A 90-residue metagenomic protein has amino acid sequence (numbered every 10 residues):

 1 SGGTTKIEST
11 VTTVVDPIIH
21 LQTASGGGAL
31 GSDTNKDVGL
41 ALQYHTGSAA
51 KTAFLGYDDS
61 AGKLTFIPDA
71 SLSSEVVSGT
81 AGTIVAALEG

Functional and structural regions predicted by a protein language model:
S1-F54, K63-G90: Intrinsic low-complexity, repeat-rich intrinsically disordered segments enriched in small/flexible residues
G56-D58: Glycine-rich flap/beta-hairpin and adjacent strands of clan AA aspartyl proteases
